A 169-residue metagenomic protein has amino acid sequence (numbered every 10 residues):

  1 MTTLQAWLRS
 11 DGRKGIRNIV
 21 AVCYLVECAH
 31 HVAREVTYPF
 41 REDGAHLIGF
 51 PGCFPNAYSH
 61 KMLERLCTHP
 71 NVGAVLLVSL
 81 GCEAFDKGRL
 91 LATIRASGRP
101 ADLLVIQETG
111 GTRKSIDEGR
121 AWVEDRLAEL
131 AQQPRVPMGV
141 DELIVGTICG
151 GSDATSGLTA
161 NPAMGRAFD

Functional and structural regions predicted by a protein language model:
M1-D169: Metallocofactor- and cofactor-centric catalytic cores in central/energy metabolism, strongly enriched
